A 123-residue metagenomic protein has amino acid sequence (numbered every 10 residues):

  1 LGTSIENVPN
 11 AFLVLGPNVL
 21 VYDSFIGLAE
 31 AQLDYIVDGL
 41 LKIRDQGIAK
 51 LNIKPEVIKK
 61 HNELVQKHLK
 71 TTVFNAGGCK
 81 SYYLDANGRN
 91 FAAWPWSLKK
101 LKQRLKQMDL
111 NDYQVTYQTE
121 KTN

Functional and structural regions predicted by a protein language model:
L1-L13: FAD-site-proximal beta/loop scaffold in flavoenzymes
F12-N123: C-terminal, flexible cofactor-proximal segment of oxidoreductases
